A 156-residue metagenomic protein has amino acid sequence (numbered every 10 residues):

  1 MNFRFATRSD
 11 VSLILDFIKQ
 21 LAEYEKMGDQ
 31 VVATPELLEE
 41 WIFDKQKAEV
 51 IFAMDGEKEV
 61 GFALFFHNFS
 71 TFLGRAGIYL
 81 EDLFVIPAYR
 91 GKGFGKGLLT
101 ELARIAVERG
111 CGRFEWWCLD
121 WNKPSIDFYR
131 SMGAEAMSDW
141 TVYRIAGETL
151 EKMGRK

Functional and structural regions predicted by a protein language model:
M1-S9, E151-K156: Conserved N-terminal entry element of GNAT/NAT acetyltransferase domains
F5-S9, K19-R75, L99, I105 (+1 more regions): Acetyl-CoA-dependent GNAT
A6, L83-V85, C118: Hydrophobic adenine-recognition pocket in adenosine-nucleotide-binding enzymes
A76-P87: Conserved acetyl-CoA binding element of GNAT-fold acetyltransferases
V85, G91-R104, S131: Conserved acetyl-CoA-binding loop-helix of GNAT-fold acetyltransferases
V107-W117: Conserved GNAT acetyl-CoA-binding A-motif
C111, R130-D139: Conserved acetyl-CoA-binding loop of GNAT-fold acetyltransferases
W116-S125, R144-G147: Conserved beta-strand-loop-alpha-helix junction that forms the acyl-donor binding cleft
